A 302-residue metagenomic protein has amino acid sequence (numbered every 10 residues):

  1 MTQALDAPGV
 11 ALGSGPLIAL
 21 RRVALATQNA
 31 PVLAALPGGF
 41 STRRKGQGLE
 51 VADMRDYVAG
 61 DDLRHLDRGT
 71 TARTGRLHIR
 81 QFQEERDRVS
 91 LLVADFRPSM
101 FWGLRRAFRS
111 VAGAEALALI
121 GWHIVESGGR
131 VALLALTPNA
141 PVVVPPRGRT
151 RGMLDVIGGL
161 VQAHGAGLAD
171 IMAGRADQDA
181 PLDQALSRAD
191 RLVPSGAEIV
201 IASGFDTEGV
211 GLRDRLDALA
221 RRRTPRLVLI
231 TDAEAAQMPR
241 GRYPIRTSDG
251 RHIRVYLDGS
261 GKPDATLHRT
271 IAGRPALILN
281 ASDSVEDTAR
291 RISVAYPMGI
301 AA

Functional and structural regions predicted by a protein language model:
M1-R43, D56-D61, T70, G75 (+2 more regions): Exposed, interaction-prone extracellular/peripheral surfaces
L63-H65: N-terminal juxtadomain amphipathic helix that follows a signal peptide/anchor or precedes a small N-terminal auxiliary
